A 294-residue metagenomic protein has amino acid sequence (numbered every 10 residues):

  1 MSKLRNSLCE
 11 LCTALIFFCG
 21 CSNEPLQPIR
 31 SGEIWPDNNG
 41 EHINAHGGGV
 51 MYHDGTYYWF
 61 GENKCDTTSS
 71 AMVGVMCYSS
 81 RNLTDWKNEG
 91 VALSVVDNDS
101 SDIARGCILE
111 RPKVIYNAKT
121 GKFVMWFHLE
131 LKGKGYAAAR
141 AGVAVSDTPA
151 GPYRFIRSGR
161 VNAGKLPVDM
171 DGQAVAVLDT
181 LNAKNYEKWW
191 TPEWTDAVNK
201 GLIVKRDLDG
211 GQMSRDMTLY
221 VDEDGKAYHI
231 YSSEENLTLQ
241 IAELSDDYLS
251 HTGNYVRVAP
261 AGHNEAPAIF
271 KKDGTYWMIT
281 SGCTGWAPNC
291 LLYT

Functional and structural regions predicted by a protein language model:
C19-G20: C-terminal motif of bacterial Sec signal peptides marking the signal peptidase cleavage site
N39-E41, A104-R105, L208-G210, R257-G262: Surface loop/turn motifs at the tips and blade-to-blade linkers of beta-strand repeat domains
H46-S70, G90, E110-Y136, V143-A144 (+4 more regions): Hydrophobic core segments of beta-strands in well-ordered, beta-rich domains
G74-M76, A141-A144, Q240: A short loop-to-beta-strand structural motif that recurs across blades of beta-propeller domains
M76, L83, K87-A118, L129: Blade-loop segments of beta-propeller domains
K87-L93, R154-V161, T252-A259: Beta-propeller fold detector
H128-V221: Asp-box/WD-like beta-propeller blade repeats and closely related beta-sheet repeat scaffolds
Y293-T294: Conserved small/polar residues in nucleotide/adenosyl-binding loops
